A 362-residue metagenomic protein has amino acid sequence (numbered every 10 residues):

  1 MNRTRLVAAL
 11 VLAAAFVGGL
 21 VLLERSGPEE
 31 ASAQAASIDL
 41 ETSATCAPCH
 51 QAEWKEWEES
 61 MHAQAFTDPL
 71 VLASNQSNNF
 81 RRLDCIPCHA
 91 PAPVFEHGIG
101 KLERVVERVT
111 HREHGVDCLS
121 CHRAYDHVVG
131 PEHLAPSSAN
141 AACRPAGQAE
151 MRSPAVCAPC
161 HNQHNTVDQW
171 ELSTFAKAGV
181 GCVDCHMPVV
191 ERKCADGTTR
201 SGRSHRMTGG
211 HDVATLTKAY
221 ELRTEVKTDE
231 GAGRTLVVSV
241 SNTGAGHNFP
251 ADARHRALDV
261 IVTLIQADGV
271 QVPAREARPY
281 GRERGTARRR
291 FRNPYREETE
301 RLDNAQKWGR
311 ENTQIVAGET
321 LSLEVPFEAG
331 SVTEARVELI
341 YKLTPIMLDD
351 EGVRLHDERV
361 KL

Functional and structural regions predicted by a protein language model:
M1-V11: N-terminal Sec-pathway targeting helices
N2, M61-A73, K193-D196, A267-V270: Short amphipathic alpha-helical segments with coiled-coil-like heptad repeat character
N2-T4, E24, G233, A335: Short, intrinsically disordered low-complexity segments
R3-T4, R25-S26, V353-R354, K361: Polar/charged alpha-helical tracts
A14-A176: Sequence context of c-type cytochrome heme-c attachment sites
E58, N165, A176-G179, D184 (+1 more regions): Short, conserved sequence motifs used for protein processing/export or organelle targeting and for catalysis
